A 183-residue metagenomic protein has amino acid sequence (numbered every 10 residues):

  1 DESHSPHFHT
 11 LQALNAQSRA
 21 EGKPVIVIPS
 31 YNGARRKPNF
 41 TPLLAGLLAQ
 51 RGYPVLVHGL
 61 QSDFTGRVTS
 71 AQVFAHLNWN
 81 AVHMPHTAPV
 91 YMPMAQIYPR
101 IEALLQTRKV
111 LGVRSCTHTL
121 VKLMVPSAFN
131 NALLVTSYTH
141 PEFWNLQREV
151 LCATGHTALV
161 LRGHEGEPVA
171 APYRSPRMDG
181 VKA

Functional and structural regions predicted by a protein language model:
D1-R35, V55: Acidic, glycine/proline-rich low-complexity segments that act as flexible tails and inter-domain linkers
P6-T10, L77-W79, T87-A183: Glycine-rich anion-binding loops and their surrounding alpha/beta cores
L11-R19, N39-G46, L120: Short, charged beta->alpha transition segments
N15-A16, D63, A95-Y98: Extended interaction regions within the primary functional domain
E21-S30, V55-S62, M92-P93, C116-P126: Core alpha/beta catalytic barrel or barrel-like domain that forms the active/cofactor pocket in diverse metabolic
Y31-A34, G59-T65, H164-E165: Acidic, glycine-rich active-site loops and adjacent beta-strand->loop/helix elements that engage anionic groups
A34-G46, T65-R67, I101, F143-N145 (+1 more regions): Short glycine/serine/threonine-rich phosphate/pyrophosphate-binding segments that cradle anionic phosphate groups
F40-T87: A glycine-rich phosphate/pyrophosphate-binding beta-strand-loop-alpha-helix module
